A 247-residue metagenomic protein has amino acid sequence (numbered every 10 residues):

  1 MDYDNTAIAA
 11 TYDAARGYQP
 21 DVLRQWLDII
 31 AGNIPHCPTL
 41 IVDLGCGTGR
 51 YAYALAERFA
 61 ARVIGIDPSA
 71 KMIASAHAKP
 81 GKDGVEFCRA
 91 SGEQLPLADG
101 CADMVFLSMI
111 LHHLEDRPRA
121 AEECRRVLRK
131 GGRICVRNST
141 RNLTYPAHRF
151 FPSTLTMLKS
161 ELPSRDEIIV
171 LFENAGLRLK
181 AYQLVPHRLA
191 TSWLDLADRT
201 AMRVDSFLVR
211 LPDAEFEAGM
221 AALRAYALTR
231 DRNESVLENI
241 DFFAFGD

Functional and structural regions predicted by a protein language model:
M1-P38, R50-A54, M72, M202-R203: Conserved class I S-adenosyl-L-methionine
L40-V42, T48-Q94: Class I SAM-dependent methyltransferase SAM/SAH-binding core
T48, K180-D247: Conserved Class I S-adenosyl-L-methionine
F106: A conserved beta-strand element that flanks and buttresses the S-adenosyl-L-methionine
M109-H113: Short catalytic micro-motifs in class I SAM-dependent methyltransferases
P118-K130: A short glycine-rich, Lys/Arg-flanked "PGG" loop and its adjoining helix->strand segment in the class I
R133-P163: Conserved class I S-adenosyl-L-methionine
E161-A175: Short alpha-helix
